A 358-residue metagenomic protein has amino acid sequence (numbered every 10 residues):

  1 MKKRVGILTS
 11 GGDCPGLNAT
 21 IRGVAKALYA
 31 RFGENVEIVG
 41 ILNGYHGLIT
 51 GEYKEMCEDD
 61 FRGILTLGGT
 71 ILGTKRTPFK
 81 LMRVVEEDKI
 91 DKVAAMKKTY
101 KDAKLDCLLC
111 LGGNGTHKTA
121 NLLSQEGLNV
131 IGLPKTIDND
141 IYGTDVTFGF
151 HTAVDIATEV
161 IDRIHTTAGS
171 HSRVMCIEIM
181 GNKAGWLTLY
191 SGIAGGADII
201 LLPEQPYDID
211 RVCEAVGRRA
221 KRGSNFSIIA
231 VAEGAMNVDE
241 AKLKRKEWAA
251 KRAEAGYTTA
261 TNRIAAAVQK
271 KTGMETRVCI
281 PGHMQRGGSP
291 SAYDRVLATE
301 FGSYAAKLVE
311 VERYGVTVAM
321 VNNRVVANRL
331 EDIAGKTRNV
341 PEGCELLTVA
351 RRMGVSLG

Functional and structural regions predicted by a protein language model:
M1-T9, T20-K104, G115, N237-K242 (+6 more regions): A cross-family phosphate/adenosyl-ligand binding-site feature
L8-T9, G40-L42, G73, C110-G112 (+7 more regions): Short beta-strand segments
G12-P15, E87, N114, T144-T152 (+1 more regions): Alpha-helix capping and helix-loop boundary segments enriched in small/acidic/polar residues
T20-V24, N114-L128, T188: Short Gly/Thr/Asp-enriched flexible loops that form oxyanion-binding sites at enzyme active sites
G33, L123-T147, V154, L202-D208: Short, acidic/small-residue loops that bind anionic groups at enzyme active sites
T99, C110-G112, A120-L122, F150-H171 (+1 more regions): Accessory alpha-helical/coil subdomains and C-terminal extensions that flank or cap enzyme catalytic cores
F301-E310: Flexible loop/turn connectors
